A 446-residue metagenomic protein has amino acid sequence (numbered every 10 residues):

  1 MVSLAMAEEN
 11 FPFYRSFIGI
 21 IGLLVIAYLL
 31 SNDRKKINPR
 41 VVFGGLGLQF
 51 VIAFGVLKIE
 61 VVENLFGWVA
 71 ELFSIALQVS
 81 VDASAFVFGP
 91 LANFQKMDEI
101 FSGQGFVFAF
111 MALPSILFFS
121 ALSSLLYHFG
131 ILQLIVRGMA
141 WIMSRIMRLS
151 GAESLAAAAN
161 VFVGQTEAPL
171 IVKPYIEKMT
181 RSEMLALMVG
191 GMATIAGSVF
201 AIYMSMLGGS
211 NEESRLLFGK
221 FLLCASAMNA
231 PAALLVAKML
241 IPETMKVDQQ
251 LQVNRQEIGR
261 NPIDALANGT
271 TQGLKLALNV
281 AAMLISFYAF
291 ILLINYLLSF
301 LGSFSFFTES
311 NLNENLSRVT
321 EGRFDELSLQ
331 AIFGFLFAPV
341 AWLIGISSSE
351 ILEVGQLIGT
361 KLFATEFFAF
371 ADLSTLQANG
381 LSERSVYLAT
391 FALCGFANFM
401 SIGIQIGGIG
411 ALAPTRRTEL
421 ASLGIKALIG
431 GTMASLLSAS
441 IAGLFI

Functional and structural regions predicted by a protein language model:
M1-F108, D264-A267, L284-F290, A413-I425 (+1 more regions): N-terminal alpha-helical transmembrane segments of multi-pass membrane transport and channel/translocase proteins
M1-S3, I20-L30, G45-L57, I116-L125 (+6 more regions): Hydrophobic core segments of alpha-helical transmembrane domains in multi-pass membrane transport and ion-translocation
E9-I21, M111, L327-S328, A389-N398: Structural signature of hydrophobic alpha-helical transmembrane segments
Q78-M147: Hydrophobic alpha-helical hairpins/lids featuring a short glycine-rich hinge
V136-I171, M245-A265, F307-E314, L329-F333 (+2 more regions): Juxtamembrane inter-helical linkers in multi-pass membrane proteins
I146-M204, P262, G355-I441: Alpha-helical membrane segments and immediately flanking helix-loop junctions that form or couple to the substrate/ion
A227-L276: Long, contiguous bundles of hydrophobic transmembrane helices that form the permeation core of multi-pass
T271-Q377: Transmembrane helical segments that form the transport core of multi-pass membrane transport proteins
